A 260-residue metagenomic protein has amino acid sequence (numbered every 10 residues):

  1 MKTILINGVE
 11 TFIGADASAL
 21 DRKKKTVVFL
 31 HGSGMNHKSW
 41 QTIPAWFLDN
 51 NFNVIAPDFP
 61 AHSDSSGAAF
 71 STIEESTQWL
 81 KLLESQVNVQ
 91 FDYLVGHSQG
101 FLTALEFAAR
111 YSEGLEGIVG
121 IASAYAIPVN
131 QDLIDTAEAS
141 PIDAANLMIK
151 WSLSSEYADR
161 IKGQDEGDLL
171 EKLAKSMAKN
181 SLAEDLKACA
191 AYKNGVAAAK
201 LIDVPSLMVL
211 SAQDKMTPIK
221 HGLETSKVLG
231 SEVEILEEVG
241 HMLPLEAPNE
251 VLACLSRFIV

Functional and structural regions predicted by a protein language model:
M1-V28, D49-N53, S85, S176 (+1 more regions): Alpha/beta-hydrolase fold catalytic core
G8-F12, Q41-D49, N53-Q99, A253: Active-site loop/oxyanion-hole signature of alpha/beta-hydrolase fold enzymes
G32-M35, S98: Active-site glycine-rich loops that stabilize anionic/oxyanionic intermediates across multiple enzyme folds
L102-N146: Flexible "cap/lid" loop of the alpha/beta hydrolase fold
T136-L201: Conserved alpha/beta-hydrolase catalytic His-Asp/Glu region
I202, M208-L210, D214: Short beta-strand/loop motif that positions the catalytic acidic residue of the alpha/beta-hydrolase fold
K215-H221: Conserved alpha/beta-hydrolase "acid-adjacent" motif
V239-L252: Catalytic histidine-centered segment of alpha/beta-hydrolase-like enzymes
